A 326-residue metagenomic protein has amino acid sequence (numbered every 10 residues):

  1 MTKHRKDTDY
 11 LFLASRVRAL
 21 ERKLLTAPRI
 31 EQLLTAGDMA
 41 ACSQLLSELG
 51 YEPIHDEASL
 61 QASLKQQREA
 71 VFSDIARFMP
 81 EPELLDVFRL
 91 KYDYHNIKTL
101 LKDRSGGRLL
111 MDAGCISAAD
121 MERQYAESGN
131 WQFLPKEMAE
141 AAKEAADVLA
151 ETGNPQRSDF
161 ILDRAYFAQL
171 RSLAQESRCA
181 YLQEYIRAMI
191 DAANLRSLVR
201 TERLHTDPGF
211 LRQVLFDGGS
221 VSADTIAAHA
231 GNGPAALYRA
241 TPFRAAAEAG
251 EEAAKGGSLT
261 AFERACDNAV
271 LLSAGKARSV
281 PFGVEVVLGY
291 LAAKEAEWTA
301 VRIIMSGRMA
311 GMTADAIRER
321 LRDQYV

Functional and structural regions predicted by a protein language model:
M1-V326: N-terminal domain-start signal
